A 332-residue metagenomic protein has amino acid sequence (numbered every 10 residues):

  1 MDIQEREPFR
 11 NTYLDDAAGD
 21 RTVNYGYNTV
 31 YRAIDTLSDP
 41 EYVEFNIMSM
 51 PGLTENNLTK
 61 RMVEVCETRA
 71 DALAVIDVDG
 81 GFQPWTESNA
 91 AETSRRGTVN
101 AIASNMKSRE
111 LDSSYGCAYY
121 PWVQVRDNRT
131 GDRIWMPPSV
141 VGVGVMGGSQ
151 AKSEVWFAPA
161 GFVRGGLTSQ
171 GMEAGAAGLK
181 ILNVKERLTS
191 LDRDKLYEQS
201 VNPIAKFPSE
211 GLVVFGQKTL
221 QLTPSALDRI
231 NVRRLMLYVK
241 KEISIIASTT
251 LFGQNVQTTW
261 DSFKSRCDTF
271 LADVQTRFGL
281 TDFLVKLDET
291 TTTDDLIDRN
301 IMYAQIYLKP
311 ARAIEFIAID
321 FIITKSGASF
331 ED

Functional and structural regions predicted by a protein language model:
M1-D332: Structured, hydrophobic secondary-structure cores that serve as assembly/anchoring elements
